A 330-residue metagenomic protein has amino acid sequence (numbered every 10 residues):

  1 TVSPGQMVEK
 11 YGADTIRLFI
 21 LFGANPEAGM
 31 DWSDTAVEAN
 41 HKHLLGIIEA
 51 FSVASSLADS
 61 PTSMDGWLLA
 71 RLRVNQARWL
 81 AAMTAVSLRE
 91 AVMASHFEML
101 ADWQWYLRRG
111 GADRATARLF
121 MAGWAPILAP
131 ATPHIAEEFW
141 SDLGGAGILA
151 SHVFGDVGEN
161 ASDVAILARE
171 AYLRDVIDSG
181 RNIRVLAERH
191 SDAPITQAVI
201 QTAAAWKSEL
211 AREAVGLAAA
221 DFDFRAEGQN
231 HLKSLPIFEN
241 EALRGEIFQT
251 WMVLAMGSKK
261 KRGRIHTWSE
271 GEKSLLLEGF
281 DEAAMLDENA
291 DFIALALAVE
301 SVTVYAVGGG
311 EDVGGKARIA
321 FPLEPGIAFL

Functional and structural regions predicted by a protein language model:
T1, E9-A13, S33-L44, L72 (+5 more regions): Active-site-proximal structural scaffolding
T1-A70, H190: Catalytic adenosine-cofactor/nucleotide-binding cores of aminoacyl-tRNA synthetases and other
M7-Y11, V37, L119, L128 (+3 more regions): A general structural signal for short secondary-structure junctions and capping/turn motifs
Y11, T15, G23-E27, L44-A58 (+6 more regions): A generic secondary-structure signal for well-formed alpha-helical elements
D34, E38, G147-L330: C-terminal low-complexity, glycine/proline- and small-hydrophobic-enriched intrinsically disordered tails that act as
V37-F51, G123-D142, T303, G308-I319 (+1 more regions): Structured, non-catalytic alpha/beta "coupling" segments that mediate domain-domain communication and provide generic
P61-L80, M93-D178, Q201-W206: Acidic, turn-prone loop/beta-hairpin segments
M83: Active-site lining segments of carbohydrate-active enzymes
